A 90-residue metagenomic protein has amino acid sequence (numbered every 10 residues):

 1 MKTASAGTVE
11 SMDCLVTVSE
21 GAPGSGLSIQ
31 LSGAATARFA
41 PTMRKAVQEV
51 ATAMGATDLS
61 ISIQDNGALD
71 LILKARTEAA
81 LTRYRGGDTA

Functional and structural regions predicted by a protein language model:
M1-A90: N-terminal intrinsically disordered, cationic/polar leader segments that include organellar targeting peptides
